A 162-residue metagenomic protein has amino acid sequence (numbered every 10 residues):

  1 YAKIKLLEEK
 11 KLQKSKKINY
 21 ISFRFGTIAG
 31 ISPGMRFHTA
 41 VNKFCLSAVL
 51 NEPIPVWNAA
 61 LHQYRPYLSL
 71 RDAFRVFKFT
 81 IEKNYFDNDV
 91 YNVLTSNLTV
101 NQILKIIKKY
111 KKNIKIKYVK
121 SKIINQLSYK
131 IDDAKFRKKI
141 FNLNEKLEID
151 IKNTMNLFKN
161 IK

Functional and structural regions predicted by a protein language model:
Y1-G26, A48-L50: Active-site Tyr-X1-5-Lys
L6, A29-K43, L70-R71, F79-Y91: Glycine/proline-rich active-site loop of Rossmann-fold NAD(P)-dependent oxidoreductases
E9-K10, V41-N42, I116-K117: A generic local structural motif
L12, F44, K135-R137: Structural element of the ATP-grasp superfamily
L12, I31-G34, T99: Active-site-proximal flexible loops/turns
Y20-G34, K43-L68: A conserved pocket-lining segment of Rossmann-fold NAD(P)-dependent short-chain dehydrogenase/reductase
E52, W57-K162: C-terminal substrate-binding subdomain of Rossmann-fold SDR/epimerase-dehydratase oxidoreductases
